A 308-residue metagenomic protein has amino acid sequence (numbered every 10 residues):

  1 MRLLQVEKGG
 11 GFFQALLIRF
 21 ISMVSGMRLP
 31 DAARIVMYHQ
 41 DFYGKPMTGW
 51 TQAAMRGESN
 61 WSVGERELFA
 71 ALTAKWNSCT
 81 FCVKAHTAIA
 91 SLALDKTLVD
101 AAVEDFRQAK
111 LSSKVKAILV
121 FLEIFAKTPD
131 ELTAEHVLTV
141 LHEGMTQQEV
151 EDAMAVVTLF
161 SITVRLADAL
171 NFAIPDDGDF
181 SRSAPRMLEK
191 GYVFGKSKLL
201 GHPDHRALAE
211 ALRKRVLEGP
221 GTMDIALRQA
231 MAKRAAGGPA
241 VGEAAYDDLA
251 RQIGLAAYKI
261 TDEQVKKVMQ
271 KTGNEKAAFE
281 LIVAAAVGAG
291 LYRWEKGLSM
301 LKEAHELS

Functional and structural regions predicted by a protein language model:
M1-S308: Hydrophobic alpha-helical segments
